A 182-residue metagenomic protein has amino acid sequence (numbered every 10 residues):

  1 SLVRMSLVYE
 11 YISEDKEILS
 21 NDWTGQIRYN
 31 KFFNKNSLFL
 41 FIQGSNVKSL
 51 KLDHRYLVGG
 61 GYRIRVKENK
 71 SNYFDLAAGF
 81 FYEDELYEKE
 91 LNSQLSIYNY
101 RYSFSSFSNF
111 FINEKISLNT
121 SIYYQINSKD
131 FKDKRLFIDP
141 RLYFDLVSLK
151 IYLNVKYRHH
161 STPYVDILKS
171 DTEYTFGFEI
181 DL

Functional and structural regions predicted by a protein language model:
S1, L19-W23, L52-V58, N72 (+3 more regions): Residues that define the transmembrane beta-barrel architecture of outer-membrane proteins
S1-I27: Transmembrane beta-barrel domains of Gram-negative outer membranes and organellar outer membranes
S1-S6, K35-L40, K70-F74, I112-L118 (+1 more regions): Repeated loop/turn-to-beta-strand initiation elements of outer-membrane beta-barrel proteins
V3-L7, L40-I42, V58-G60, F74-A78 (+4 more regions): Membrane-embedded beta-strand positions of outer-membrane beta-barrel proteins
L7-S13, K31-K35, G44-K48, I64 (+5 more regions): Transmembrane beta-strands of outer-membrane beta-barrel pores
I12-I18, V47-D53, R65-N69, K89-S96 (+2 more regions): Outer-membrane beta-barrel domain signature
S71-I126: Detector for outer-membrane/organellar transmembrane beta-barrel domains, recognizing the amphipathic beta-strand
F144, S170-L182: Outer-membrane beta-barrel "beta-signal"
